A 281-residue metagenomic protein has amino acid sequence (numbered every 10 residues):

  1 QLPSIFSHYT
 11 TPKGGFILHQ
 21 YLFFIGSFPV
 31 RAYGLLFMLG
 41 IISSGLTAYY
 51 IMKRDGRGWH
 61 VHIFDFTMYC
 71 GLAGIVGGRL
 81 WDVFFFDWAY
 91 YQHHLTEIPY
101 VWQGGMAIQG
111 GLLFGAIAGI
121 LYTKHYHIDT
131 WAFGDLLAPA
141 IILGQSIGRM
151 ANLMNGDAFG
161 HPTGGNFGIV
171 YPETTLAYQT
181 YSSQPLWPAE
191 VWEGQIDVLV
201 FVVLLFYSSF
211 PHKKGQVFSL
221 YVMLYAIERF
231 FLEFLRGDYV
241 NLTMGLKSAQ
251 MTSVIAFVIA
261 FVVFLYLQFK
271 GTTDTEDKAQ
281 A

Functional and structural regions predicted by a protein language model:
P3-A281: A feature for loop-to-transmembrane-helix boundaries and adjacent hydrophobic helices in multi-pass integral membrane
